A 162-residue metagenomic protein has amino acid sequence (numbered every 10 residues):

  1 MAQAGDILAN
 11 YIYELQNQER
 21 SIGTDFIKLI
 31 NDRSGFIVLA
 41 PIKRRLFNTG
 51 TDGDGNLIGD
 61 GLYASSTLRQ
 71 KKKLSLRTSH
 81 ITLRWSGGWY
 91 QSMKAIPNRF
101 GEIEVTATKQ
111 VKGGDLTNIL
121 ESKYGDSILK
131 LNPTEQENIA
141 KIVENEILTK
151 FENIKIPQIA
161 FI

Functional and structural regions predicted by a protein language model:
M1-I162: Short, Lys/Arg-rich flexible segments
